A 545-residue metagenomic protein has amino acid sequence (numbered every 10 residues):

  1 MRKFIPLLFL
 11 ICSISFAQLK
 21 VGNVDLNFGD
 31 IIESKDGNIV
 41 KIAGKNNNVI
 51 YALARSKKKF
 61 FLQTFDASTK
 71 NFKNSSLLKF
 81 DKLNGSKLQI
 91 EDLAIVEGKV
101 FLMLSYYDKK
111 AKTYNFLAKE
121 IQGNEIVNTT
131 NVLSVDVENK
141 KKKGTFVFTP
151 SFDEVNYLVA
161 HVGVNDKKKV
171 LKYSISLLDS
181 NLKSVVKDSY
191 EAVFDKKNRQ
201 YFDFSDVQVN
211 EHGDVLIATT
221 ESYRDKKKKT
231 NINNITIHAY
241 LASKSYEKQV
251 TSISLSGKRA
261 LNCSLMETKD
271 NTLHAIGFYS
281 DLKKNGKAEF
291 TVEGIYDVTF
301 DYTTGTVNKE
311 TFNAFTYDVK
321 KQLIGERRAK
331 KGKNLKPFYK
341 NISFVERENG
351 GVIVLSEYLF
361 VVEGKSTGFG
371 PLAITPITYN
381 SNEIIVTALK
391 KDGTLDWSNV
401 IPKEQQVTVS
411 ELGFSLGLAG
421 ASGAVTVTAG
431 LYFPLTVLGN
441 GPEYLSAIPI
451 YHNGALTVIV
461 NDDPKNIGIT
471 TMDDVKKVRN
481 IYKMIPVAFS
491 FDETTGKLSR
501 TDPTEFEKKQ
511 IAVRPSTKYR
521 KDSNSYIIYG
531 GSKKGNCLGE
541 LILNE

Functional and structural regions predicted by a protein language model:
M1-V24: Bacterial Sec-dependent N-terminal signal peptides
Q18-G37, N74-S75, T130-N131, I324-K333 (+1 more regions): A short helix->beta-strand "capping" segment at the edge of beta-propeller domains
D30-E33, T69-A111, V132-K142, E191-H212 (+4 more regions): Blade-loop segments of beta-propeller domains
D36-G37, T219, G277, I295 (+3 more regions): Loop/turn-rich, solvent-exposed surfaces of beta-rich toroidal or solenoidal domains
V40-Q63, E91-K110, E154-K168, S176 (+6 more regions): Short beta-strand elements that form the blades of beta-propeller/WD-repeat-like and other beta-sheet-rich scaffold
T64-A67, Y114-E125, L171-S184, T230-Y246 (+4 more regions): Beta-propeller blade signature
Q208-H212, L216-I217, K228-Y358, V362-F369: Long, internal scaffold/assembly segments composed of regular secondary structure
V250-C263, T311-L335, N399-A447, K483-V487 (+1 more regions): Conserved blade-ending motifs and adjacent loop-strand segments that build the rim/top face of beta-propeller domains
